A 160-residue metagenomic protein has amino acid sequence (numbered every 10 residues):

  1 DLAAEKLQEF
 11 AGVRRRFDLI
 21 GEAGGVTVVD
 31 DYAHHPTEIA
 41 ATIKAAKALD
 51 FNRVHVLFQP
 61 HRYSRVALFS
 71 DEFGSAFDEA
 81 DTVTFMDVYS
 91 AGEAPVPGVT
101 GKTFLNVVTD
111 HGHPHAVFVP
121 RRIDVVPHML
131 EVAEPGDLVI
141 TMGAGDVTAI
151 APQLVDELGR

Functional and structural regions predicted by a protein language model:
D1-T82, N106: Nucleotide phosphate-binding/pyrophosphate-handling subdomain across enzymes that bind or process nucleotide phosphates
V28-D31, A116, V139: Generic structural signal for residues in well-ordered beta-strands
H34, P60-Y63, V88-E93, A144-V147: Short glycine-rich anion-binding loops that position phosphate/pyrophosphate groups of nucleotides and phosphorylated
A41, L68-S70, V96-P97, L130 (+1 more regions): Short amphipathic alpha-helical segments
L57, V119-P120, M142: Structural motif
G74-P135: C-terminal helical cap/extension that packs against the catalytic core of soluble nucleotide-cofactor enzymes
F85, D156-R160: Short, flexible loop segments at boundaries between secondary-structure elements
D124-V155: A glycine-rich beta-strand to alpha-helix segment that forms a phosphate/ribose-binding loop at ligand/cofactor sites
